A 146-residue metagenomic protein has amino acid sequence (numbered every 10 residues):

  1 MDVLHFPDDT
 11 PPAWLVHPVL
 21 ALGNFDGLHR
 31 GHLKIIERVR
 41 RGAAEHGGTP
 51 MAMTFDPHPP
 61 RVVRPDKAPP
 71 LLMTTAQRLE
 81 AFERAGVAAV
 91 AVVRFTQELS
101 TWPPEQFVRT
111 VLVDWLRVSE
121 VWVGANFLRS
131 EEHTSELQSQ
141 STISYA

Functional and structural regions predicted by a protein language model:
M1-S135, S139: Nucleotidyltransferase catalytic core that binds NTPs
L137, Y145-A146: Hydrophobic alpha-helical segments, chiefly the membrane-spanning helices and signal/signal-anchor peptides
